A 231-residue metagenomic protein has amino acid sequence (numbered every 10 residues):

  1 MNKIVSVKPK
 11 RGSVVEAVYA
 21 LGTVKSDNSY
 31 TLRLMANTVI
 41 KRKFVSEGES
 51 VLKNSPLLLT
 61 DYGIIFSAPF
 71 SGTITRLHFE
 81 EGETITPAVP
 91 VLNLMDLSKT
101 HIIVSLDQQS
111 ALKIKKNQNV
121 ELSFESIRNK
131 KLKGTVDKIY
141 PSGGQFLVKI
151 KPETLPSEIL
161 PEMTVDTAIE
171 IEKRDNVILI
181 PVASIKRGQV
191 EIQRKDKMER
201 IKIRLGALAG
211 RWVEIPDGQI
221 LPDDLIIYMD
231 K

Functional and structural regions predicted by a protein language model:
M1-T38, F44: N-terminal beta-strand block that forms a small beta-sandwich/beta-barrel module immediately after a flexible targeting
N2-I4, V15-Y19, F66-P69, F124-K133 (+1 more regions): Short coil-to-beta-strand transition motifs
P9, G22-V24, I40, I74 (+2 more regions): Conserved hydrophobic positions within beta-strands
K25-S29, M35-T38, V45-E47, S55 (+6 more regions): Periplasm/extracytoplasmic soluble domains of Gram-negative envelope assemblies and related organellar analogs
N117-E125, T167-I169, G188-R194: Short conserved beta-strand and strand-loop elements enriched in small hydrophobics with frequent Asp/Gly
F124-S126, K130-N176, R211: Structural microfeature recognizing short secondary-structure transition sites
K151-L155, N176-I178, Q189-K231: Acidic- and glycine-rich mobile interface elements
